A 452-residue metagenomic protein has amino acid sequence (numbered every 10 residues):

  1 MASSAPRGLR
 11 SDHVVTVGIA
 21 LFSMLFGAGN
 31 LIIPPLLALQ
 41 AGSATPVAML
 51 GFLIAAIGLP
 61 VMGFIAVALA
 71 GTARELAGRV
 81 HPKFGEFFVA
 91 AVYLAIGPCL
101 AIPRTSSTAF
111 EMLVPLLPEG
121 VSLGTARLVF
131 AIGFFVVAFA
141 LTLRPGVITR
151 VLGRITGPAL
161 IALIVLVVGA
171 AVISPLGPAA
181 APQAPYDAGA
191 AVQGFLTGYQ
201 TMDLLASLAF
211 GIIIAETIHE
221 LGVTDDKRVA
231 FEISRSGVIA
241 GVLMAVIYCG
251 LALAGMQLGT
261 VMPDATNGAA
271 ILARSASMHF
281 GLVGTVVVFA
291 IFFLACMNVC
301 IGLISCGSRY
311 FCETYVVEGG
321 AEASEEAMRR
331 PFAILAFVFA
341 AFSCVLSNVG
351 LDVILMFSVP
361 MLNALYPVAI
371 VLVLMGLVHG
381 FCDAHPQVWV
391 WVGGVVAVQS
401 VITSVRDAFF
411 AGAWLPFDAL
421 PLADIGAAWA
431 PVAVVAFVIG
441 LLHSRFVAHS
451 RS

Functional and structural regions predicted by a protein language model:
R10-L21, P46, K83-I96, L128-I132 (+3 more regions): Select transmembrane alpha-helical segments in multipass membrane proteins
T16-G27, L31, A170-G177, P185-A254 (+3 more regions): Hydrophobic, membrane-embedded alpha-helices of multi-pass small-molecule transporters
L37, S107-A126, H219-E220, C300-F337: Helix-loop-helix connectors at the membrane interface of multi-pass transporters/channels
A68-E75, F134-T156, E220-V223, A341-F357 (+1 more regions): Membrane-water interface regions at transmembrane-helix termini and the short interhelical loops of multi-pass membrane
A73-G78, I247-M297, V359-L362: TM-loop-TM module centered on a large, flexible mid-protein loop between adjacent transmembrane helices in multi-pass
L141-A171, S358-I370, W389-V398: Membrane-interface loop-to-helix entry segments
R144-I155, A191-G194, I214-L243, T260-A273 (+1 more regions): Hydrophobic, small-residue-rich membrane helices and short re-entrant helix-turn-helix hairpins that build
I370-V438, H449-S452: C-terminal membrane-solvent junction of multi-pass transporters and transport-like membrane proteins
